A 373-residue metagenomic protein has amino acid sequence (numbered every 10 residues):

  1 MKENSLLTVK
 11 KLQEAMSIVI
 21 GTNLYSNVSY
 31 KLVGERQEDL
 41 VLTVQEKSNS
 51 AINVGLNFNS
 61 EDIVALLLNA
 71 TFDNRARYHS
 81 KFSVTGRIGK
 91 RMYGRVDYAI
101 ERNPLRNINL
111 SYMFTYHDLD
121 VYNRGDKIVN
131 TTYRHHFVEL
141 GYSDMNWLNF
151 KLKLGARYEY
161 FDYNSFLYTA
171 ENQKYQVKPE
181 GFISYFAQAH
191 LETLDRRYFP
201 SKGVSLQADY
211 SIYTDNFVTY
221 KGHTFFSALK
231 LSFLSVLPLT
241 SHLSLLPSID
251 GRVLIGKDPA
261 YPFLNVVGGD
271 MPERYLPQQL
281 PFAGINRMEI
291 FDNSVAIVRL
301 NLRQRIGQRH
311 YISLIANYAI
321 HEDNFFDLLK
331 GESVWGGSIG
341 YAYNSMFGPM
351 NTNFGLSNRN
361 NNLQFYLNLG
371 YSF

Functional and structural regions predicted by a protein language model:
M1-K2: Acidic/histidine-rich, surface-exposed loop or edge segments in extracytoplasmic proteins
S5-L194, Y198, V267-P281, M288-S294 (+1 more regions): Gram-negative/organellar outer-membrane beta-barrel architecture
T115-H117, E159-F161, D209-F217, R252-L254 (+1 more regions): Short glycine-rich beta-strand segments
T132, P179, P200, H223 (+1 more regions): A generic structural micro-feature
L148-F150, S241-L243, Q308-H310: Secondary-structure transition into beta-strands, especially the periplasmic turns and strand N-termini that construct
G155, L246-D250, S313-I315: Outer-envelope exported proteins of Gram-negative bacteria
E171, E180, K257-N351: Outer membrane beta-barrel transmembrane domains
F186-H190, L194-I306: C-terminal outer-membrane beta-barrel translocator/porin domains of Gram-negative envelope proteins and their
